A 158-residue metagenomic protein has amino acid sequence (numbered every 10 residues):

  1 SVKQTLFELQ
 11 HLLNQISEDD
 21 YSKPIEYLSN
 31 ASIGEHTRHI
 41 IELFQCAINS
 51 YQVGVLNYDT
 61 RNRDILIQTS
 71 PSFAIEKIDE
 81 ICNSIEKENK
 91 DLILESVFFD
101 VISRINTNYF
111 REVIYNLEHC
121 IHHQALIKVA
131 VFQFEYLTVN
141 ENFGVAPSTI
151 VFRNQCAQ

Functional and structural regions predicted by a protein language model:
S1-T5, I33, S70, A74-K77 (+1 more regions): Amphipathic alpha-helix face/heptad-repeat signature
T5-Q15, L43, K77, H123-L126: Amphipathic, well-ordered alpha-helical segments in soluble domains
L13-D19, F99-R104: Short amphipathic alpha-helical segments and their helix-coil junctions
S22-T60, I102-G144, T149-I150: Short, contiguous alpha-helical
G54-L92: Helix-adjacent hinge/juxtasegments
K87, D91-F98, I105: Mid-chain, well-packed structural core segment of small domains
F152-Q155: Charged phosphate-binding loop/patch that engages nucleotide di/tri-phosphates or the phosphate backbone of nucleic
